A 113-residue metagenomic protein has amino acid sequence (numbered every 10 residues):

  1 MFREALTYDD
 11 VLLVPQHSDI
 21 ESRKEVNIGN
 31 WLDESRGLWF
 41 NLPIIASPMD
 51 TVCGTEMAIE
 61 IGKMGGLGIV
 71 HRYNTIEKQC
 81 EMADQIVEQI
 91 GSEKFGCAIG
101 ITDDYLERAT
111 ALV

Functional and structural regions predicted by a protein language model:
M1-I44: An N-cap/entry alpha-helix motif that binds or orients negatively charged groups
F2-A5, V11, C53-V113: Alpha/beta enzyme core
V26-H71: N-terminal cofactor/phosphate-binding cores enriched in small/glycine residues, especially glycine-rich loops such as
